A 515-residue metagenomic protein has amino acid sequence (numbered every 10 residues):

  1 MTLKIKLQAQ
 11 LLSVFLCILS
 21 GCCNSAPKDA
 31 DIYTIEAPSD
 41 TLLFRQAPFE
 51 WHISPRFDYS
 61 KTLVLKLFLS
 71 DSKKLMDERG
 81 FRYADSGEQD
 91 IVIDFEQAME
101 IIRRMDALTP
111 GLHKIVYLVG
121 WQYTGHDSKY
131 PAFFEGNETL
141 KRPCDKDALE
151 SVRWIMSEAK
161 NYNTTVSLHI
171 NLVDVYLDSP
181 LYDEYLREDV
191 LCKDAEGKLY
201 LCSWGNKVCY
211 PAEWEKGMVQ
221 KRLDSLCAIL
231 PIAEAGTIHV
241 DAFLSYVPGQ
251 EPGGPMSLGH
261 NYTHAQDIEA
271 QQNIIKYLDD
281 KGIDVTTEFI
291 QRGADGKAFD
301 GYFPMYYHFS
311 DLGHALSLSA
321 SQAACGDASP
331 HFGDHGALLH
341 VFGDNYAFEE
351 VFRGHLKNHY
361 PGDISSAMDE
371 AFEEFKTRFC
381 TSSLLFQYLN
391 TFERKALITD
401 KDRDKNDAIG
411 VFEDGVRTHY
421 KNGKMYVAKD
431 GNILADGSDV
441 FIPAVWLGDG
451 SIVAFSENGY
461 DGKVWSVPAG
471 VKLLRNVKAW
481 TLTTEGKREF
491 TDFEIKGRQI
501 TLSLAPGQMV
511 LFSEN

Functional and structural regions predicted by a protein language model:
T2-L11: Bacterial N-terminal signal peptides that target proteins for export
L12-L16: Hydrophobic helical h-region of N-terminal Sec-dependent signal peptides in bacterial secretory/periplasmic proteins
S20-C22: C-terminal motif of bacterial Sec signal peptides marking the signal peptidase cleavage site
A26-W51, F57, K61, L65-E96 (+3 more regions): Active-site-proximal substrate-binding groove within the catalytic cores of carbohydrate-active enzymes
R79-E184, A265-N273: Aromatic- and glycine-enriched glycan-recognition loops and surfaces that form the carbohydrate-binding subsites
K114-V116, T237-V240: Hydrophobic residues within beta-strands of alpha/beta enzymes
